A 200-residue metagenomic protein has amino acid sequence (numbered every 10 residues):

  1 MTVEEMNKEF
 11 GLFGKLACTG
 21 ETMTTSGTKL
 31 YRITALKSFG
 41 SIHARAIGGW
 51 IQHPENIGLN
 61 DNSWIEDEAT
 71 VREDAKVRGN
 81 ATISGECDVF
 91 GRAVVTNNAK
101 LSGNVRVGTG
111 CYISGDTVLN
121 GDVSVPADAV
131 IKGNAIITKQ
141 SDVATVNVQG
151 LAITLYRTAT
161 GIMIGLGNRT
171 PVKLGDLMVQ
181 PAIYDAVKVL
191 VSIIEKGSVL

Functional and structural regions predicted by a protein language model:
M1-N62, E68, N80, E86 (+3 more regions): Terminal amphipathic alpha-helical/low-complexity segments used for targeting or macromolecular assembly
E55-I57, S63, A69, A75 (+11 more regions): Residues at the loop-to-beta-strand transition
N120, S124-T160: Intrinsically disordered, low-complexity linker/tail regions enriched in Pro/Ser/Thr and polar/acidic residues
